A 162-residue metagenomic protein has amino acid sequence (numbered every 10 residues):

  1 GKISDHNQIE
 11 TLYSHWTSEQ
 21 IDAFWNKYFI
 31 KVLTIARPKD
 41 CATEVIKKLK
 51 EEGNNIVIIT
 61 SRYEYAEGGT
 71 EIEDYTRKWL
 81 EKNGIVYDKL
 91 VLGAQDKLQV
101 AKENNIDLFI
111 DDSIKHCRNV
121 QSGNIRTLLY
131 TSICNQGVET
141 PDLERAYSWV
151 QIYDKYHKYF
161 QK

Functional and structural regions predicted by a protein language model:
G1-E44: Metal-dependent phosphoesterase signature
L33-R37, A42-T76: Substrate-recognition element of Asp-dependent hydrolases with the DxDx(T/V) motif
K50-E51, E81, Q121: Anion (oxyanion) recognition and catalysis
N55-V57, K89, L108, R126-L128: A structural signal for isolated positions on well-ordered beta-strands in alpha/beta enzyme cores
S61-L108, I114-R118: Substrate-recognition "cap/lid" segment bordering the active-site pocket of phosphatases
T76-L90, E139-K162: Structural recognition of alpha->loop->beta junctions
F109-Y147: Acidic, Mg2+-coordinating phosphoryl-transfer loop and its flanking beta/alpha structural elements, shared across
